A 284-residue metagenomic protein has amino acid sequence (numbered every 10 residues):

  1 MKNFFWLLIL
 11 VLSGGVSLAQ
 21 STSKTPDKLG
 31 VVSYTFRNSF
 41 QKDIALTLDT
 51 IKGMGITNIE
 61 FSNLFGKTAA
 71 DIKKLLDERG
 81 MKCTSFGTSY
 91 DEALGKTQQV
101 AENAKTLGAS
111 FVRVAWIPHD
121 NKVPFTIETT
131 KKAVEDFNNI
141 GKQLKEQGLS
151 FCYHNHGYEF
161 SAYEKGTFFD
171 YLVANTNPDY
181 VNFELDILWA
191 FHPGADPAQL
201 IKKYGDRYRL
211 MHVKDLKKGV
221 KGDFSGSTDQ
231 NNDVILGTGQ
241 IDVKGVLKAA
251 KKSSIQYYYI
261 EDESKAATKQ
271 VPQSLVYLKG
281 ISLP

Functional and structural regions predicted by a protein language model:
M1-T25: Bacterial Sec-dependent N-terminal signal peptides
L18-F111, I281-P284: N-terminal pre-domain/capping segments
Q20-S33, Q41-K52, G166, V173-Y180 (+2 more regions): Histidine-acidic metal/acid-base catalytic patches
V31-T35, F61-N63, S85-D91, V114-W116 (+4 more regions): A cross-domain feature marking catalytic cores of carbohydrate-active enzymes and several ubiquitous metabolic/repair
F36-K42, N58-A70, T88-K96, D120-P124 (+4 more regions): Acidic-and-aromatic substrate-binding clefts and catalytic sites of carbohydrate-active enzymes
T57-N58, Y90-N182, T268: Active-site acidic/histidine proton-transfer and metal-coordination neighborhood in alpha/beta enzyme cores
I72-T88, F137-I140, V173-P178, V243: Alpha-helix-loop-beta-strand connector modules within alpha/beta enzyme cores
M81, A109-S110, L149, K252-Q256: A short helix->loop->beta-strand "cap" motif at the edges of active sites that frequently abuts
